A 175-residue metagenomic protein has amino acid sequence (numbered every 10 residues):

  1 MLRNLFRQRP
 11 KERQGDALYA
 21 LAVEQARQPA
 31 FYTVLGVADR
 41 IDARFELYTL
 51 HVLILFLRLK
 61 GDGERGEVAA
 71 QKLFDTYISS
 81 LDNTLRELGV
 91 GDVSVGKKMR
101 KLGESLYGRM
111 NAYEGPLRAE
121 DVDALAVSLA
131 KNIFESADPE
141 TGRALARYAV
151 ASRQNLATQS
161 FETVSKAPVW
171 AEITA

Functional and structural regions predicted by a protein language model:
M1-L50, I54-A175: Surface/interface-facing alpha-helical segments and adjacent flexible terminal/loop regions used for partner/assembly
